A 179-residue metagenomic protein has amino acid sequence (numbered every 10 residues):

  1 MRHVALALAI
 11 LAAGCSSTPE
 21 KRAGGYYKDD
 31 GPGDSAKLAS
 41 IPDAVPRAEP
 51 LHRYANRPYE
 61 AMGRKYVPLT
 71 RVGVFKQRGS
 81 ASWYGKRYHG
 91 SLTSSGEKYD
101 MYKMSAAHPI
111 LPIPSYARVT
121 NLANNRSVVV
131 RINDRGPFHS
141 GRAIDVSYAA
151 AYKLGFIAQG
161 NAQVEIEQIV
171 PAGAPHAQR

Functional and structural regions predicted by a protein language model:
M1-A13: Sec-dependent bacterial lipoprotein signal peptides
C15-R179: Secreted/periplasmic proteins
